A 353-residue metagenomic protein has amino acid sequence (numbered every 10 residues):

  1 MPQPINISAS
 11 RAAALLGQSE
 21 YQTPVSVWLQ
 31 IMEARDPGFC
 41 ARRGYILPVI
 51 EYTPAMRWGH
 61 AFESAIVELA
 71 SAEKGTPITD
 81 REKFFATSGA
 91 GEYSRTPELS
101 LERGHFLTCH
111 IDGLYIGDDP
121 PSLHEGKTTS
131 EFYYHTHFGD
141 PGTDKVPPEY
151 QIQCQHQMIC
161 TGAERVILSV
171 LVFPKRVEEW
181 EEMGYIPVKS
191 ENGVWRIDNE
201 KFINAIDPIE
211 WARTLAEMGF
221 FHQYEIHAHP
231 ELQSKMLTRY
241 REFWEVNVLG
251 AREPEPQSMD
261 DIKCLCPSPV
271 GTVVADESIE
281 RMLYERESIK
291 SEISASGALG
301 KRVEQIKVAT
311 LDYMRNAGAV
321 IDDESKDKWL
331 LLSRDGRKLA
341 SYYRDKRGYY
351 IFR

Functional and structural regions predicted by a protein language model:
M1-R353: Accessory terminal regions of nucleic-acid processing enzymes
